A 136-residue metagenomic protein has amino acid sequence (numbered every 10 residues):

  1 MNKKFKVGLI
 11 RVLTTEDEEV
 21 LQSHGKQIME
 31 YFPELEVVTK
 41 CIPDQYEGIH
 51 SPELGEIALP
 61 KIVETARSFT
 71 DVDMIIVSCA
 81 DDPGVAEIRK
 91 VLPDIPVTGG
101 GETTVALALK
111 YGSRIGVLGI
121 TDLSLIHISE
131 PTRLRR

Functional and structural regions predicted by a protein language model:
K3-L21, I115-G119: Short beta-strand segments enriched in small/hydrophobic residues
L13-D17, S78-G84, I120-S124: Gly/Ser/Thr-rich loops at beta-strand to alpha-helix junctions that form or flank small-molecule/cofactor-binding
S23-L35: A short, Lys/Arg-enriched amphipathic alpha-helix followed by its capping loop at the start of a domain
K40-L59: N-terminal beta-loop-helix "entrance" segment that forms/cooperates in small-molecule cofactor or anionic ligand
E56-D71: Short, well-structured alpha-helical segments in soluble
T70-V85, G100: N-terminal glycine-rich "phosphate-gripper" loop used for MgATP/nucleotide binding and carboxylate activation
R89-Y111: Short, acidic/small-residue loops that bind anionic groups at enzyme active sites
I126-R136: Single conserved hydrophobic/aromatic residue that forms the stacking wall/gate of nucleotide- or nucleobase-binding
